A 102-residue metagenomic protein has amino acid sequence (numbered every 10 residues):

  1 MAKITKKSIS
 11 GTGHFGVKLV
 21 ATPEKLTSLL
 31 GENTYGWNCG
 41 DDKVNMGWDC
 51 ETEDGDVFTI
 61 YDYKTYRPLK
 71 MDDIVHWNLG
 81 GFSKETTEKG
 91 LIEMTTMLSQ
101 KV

Functional and structural regions predicted by a protein language model:
M1-V102: Residues within mature, well-folded domains
